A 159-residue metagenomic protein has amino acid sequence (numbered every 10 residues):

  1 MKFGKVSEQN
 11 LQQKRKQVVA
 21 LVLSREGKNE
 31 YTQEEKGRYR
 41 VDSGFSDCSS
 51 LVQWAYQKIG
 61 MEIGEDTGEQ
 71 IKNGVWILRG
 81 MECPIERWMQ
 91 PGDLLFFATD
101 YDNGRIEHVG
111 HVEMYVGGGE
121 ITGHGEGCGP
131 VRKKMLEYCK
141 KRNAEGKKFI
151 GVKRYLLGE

Functional and structural regions predicted by a protein language model:
M1-D66, Q90, A98-H111, H124-E126 (+1 more regions): N-terminal capping segments
Q70-G80: Short, structured beta-strand/loop micro-motifs enriched in basic residues and often containing a Trp
G80-M81, Y101-G104, P130-K133: A short, acidic/glycine-rich surface segment
C83, W88-M89: Short, well-ordered loop/turn sites that connect or cap secondary structure elements
H111-E120: Functionally important transmembrane alpha-helices
H124-R142: Catalytic alpha/beta core of large soluble enzyme barrels
